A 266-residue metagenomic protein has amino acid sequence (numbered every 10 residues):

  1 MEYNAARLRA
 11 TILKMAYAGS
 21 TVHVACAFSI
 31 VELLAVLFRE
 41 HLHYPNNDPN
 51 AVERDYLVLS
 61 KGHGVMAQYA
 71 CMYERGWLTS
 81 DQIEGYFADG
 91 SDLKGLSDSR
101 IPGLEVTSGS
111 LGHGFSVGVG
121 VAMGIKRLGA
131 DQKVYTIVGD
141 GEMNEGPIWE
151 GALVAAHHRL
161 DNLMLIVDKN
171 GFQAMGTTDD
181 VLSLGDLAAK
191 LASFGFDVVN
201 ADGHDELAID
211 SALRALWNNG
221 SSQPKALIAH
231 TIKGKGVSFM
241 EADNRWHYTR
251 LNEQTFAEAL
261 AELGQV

Functional and structural regions predicted by a protein language model:
A5-T21, D168-N170: N-terminal capping segment at the start of a domain
I12-A16, V22, A27-H157: Cofactor-binding active-site loop characterized by glycine-rich and histidine/acidic residues
E32, H63-G64, N170-G171, D205 (+1 more regions): Glycine-rich beta-alpha junction loops
V58, M164, N200, A226-I228: Structured core elements
M66, M143-N144, F172-Q173, K233-S238: Short, active-site-adjacent cap segments at secondary-structure transitions
G103, T107-S110, F115-N219: Thiamine diphosphate
E206-V266: Glycine/aspartate-rich loop-and-adjacent alpha/beta segment that forms the canonical ThDP
